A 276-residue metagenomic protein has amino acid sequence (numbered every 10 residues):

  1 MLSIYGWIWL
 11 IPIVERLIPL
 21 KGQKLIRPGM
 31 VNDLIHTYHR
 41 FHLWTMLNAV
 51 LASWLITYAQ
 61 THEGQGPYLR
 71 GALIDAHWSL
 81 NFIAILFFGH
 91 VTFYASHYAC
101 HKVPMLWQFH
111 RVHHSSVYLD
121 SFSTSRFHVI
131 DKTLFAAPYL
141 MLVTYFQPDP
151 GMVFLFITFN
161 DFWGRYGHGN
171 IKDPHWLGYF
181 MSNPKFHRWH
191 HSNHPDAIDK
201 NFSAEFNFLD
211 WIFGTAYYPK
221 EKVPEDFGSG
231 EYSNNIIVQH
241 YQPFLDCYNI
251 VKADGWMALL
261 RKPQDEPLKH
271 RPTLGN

Functional and structural regions predicted by a protein language model:
M1-S3, L25-Y38: Loop-to-helix transition at the N-terminal end of transmembrane alpha-helices
I4-R16: Central hydrophobic cores of alpha-helical transmembrane segments in multi-pass inner-membrane proteins across all
I13-M30: Membrane-interface helix-loop junction between the first two transmembrane segments
E15, D33, D131: Acidic-residue sensor for enzyme active/binding pockets
L25-G29, H77-W78, H128, H175 (+3 more regions): Coil-to-alpha-helix initiation sites in intrinsically disordered, low-complexity, charged segments
Y38-A52, Y58-G64, R70-G228: Membrane-embedded catalytic scaffold of the fatty acid hydroxylase/desaturase
E225-N276: A membrane-cytosol interface segment of integral membrane proteins
